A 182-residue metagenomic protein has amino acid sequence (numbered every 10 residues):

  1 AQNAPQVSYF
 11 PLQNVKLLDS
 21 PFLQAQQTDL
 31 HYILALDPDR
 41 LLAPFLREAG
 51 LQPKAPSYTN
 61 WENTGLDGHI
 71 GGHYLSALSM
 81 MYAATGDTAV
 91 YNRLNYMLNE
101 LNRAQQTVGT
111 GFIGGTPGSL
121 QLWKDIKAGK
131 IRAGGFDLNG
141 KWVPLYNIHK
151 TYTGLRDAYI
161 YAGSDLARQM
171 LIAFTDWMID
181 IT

Functional and structural regions predicted by a protein language model:
Q2-T182: Glycan-recognition and catalytic cores of secretory/periplasmic carbohydrate-active enzymes
